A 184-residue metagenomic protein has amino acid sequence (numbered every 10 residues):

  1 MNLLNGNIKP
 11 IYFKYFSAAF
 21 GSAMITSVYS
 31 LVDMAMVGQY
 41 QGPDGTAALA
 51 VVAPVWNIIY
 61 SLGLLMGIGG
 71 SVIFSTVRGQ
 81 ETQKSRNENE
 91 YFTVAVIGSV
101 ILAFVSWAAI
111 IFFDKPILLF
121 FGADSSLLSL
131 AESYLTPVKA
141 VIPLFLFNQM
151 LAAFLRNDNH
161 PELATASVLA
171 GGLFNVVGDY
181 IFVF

Functional and structural regions predicted by a protein language model:
M1-A19, F74-P143, V177: Short alpha-helical transmembrane segments in multi-pass integral membrane proteins
K9-V28, V55-L62, A140, A166: Residue-level signal for short hydrophobic patches within transmembrane helices of multi-pass membrane transporters
A18-Q39, T46: Extracytoplasmic
A19, A23, A35, V72 (+3 more regions): Transmembrane alpha-helix boundary and packing residues in multipass membrane permease domains and related
V28-L31, Y40-P43, V77, N157-D158 (+2 more regions): Helix-loop interface residues and adjacent transmembrane-helix termini in multi-pass membrane transporters, primarily
V37-N57, S126-L130: Interfacial/gating helices of multi-pass transporter permease domains
T46-A108, F145-A164: Small-residue-rich hydrophobic transmembrane alpha-helices
I110, L163-F184: Alpha-helical transmembrane segments of multi-pass membrane transporters and transport-associated inner-membrane enzymes
